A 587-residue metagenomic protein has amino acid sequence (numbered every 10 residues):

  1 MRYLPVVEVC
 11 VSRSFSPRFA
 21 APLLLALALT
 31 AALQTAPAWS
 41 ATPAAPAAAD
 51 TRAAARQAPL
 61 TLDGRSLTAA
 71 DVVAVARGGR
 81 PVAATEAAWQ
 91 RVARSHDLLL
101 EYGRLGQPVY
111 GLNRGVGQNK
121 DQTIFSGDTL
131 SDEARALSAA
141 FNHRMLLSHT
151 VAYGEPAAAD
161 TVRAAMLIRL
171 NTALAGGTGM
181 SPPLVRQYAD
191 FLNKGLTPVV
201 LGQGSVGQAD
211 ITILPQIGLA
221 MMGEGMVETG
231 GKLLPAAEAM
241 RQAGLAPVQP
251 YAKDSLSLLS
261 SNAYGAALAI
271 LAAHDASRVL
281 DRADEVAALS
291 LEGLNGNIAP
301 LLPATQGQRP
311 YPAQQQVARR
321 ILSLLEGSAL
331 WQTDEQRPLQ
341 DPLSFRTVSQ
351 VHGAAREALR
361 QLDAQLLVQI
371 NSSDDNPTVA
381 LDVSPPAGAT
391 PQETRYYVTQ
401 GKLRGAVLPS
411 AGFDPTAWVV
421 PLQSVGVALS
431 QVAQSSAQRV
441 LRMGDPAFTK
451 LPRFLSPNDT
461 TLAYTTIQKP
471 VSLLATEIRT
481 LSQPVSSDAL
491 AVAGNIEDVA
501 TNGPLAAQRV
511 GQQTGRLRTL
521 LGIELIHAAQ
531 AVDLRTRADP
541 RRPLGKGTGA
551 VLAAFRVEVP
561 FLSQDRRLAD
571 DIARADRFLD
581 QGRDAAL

Functional and structural regions predicted by a protein language model:
L4-L24: Bacterial N-terminal signal peptides that target proteins for export
A21-Q34: Bacterial N-terminal signal peptides
A38-S40, A49: Boundary at the C-terminal end of the N-terminal hydrophobic targeting segment
P46-G103, S148, L184, V199 (+2 more regions): C-terminal auxiliary extensions adjacent to catalytic cores
Y110-F125, A136-A173, V199-M222, V248-A266 (+1 more regions): FAD-binding core of FAD-dependent oxidoreductases, characterized by glycine-rich FAD pyrophosphate-binding loops
A152, P156, A175-P182, D281: Alpha/propeptide regions of enzymes that mature by internal proteolysis
G176-L201: FAD-binding glycine-rich core of flavoenzymes that anchor FAD
